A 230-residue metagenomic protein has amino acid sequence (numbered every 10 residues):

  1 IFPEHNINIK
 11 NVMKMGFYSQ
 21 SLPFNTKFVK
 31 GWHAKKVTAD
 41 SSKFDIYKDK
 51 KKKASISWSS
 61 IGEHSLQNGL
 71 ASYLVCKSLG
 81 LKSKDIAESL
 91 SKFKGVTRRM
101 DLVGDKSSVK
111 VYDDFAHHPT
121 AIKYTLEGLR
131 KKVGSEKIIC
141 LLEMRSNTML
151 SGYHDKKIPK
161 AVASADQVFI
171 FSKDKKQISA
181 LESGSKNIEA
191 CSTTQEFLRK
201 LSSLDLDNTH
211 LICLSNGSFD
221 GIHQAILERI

Functional and structural regions predicted by a protein language model:
E4-S55, K92, R99, V103: Extended acidic/charged loop-beta regions that coordinate divalent cations and stabilize anionic phosphate/carboxylate
I7, F17-Q20, K51-K53, I61-H64 (+1 more regions): ATP-dependent carboxylate-amine ligase
W58: Histidine-centered acyl-transfer/condensation active-site motif and its immediate structural neighborhood
